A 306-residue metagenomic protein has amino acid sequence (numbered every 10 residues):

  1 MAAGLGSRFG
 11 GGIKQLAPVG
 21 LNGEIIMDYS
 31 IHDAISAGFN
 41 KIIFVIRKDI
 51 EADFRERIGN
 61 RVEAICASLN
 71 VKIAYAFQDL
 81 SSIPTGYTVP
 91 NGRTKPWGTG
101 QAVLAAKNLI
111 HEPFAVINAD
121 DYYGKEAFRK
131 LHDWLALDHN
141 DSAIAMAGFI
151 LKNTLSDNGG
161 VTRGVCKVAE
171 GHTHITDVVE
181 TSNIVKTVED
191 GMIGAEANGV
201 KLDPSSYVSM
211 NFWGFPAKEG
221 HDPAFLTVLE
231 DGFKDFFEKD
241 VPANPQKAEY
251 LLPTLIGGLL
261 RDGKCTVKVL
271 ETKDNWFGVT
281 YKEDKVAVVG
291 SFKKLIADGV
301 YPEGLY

Functional and structural regions predicted by a protein language model:
M1-E63, Q78, E112: N-terminal glycine-rich phosphate-binding loop and ensuing alpha1 helix
G6, Y122-G124: A short, conserved beta-strand element in the Rossmann-like catalytic core that flanks the donor/metal-binding loop
E63-E112: Short phosphate-binding loop-to-helix
H111-Y122: Short beta-strand-to-loop acidic/aromatic patch adjacent to the donor-nucleotide binding site
K125-W213, P223: Conserved core of the sugar-phosphate nucleotidyltransferase
F215-P216, Y281: Short, conserved phosphate/pyrophosphate- and ester-handling motifs at nucleotide-, phospho-/glycolipid
L226-C265: A C-terminal functional module that forms or caps the active site or interfaces directly with catalytic machinery
D284-Y306: Generic C-terminus detector
